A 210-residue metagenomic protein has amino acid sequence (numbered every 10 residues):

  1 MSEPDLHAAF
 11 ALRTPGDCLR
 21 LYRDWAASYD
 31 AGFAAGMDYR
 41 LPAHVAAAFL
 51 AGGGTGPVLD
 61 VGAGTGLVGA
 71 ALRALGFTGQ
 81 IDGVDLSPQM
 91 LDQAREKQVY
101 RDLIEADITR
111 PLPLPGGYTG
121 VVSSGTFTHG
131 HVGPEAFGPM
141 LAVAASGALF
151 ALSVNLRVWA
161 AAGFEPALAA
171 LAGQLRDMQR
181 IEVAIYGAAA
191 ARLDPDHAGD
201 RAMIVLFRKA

Functional and structural regions predicted by a protein language model:
M1-S28: N-terminal, positively charged/glycine-rich alpha-helical extensions of SAM-dependent methyltransferases
D30-A46: Conserved SAM-binding loop and adjacent beta-strand
L59-P111: Class I SAM-dependent methyltransferase SAM/SAH-binding core
T119-G133: A short SAM/SAH-binding and catalytic strip from SAM-dependent methyltransferases
E135-S146: A short glycine-rich, Lys/Arg-flanked "PGG" loop and its adjoining helix->strand segment in the class I
G147-L156: Conserved beta-strand signature within the Rossmann-like core of class I S-adenosyl-L-methionine
N155-A160, A188: Short "lid" loop at the C-terminus of a central beta-strand within the Rossmann-like core of SAM-dependent
R176-A210: Class I S-adenosyl-L-methionine
